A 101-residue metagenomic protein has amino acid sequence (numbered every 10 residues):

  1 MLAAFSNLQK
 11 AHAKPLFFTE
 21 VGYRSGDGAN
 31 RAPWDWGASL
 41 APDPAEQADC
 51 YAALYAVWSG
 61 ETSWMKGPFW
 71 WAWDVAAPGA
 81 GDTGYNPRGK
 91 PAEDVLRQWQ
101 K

Functional and structural regions predicted by a protein language model:
M1-G37, P78: Noncatalytic carbohydrate-binding groove/subsite architecture in carbohydrate-active enzymes
G28-A53, V57-K101: Aromatic-rich peripheral "rim/lid" segments of glycoside hydrolase catalytic domains that contact and position glycan
